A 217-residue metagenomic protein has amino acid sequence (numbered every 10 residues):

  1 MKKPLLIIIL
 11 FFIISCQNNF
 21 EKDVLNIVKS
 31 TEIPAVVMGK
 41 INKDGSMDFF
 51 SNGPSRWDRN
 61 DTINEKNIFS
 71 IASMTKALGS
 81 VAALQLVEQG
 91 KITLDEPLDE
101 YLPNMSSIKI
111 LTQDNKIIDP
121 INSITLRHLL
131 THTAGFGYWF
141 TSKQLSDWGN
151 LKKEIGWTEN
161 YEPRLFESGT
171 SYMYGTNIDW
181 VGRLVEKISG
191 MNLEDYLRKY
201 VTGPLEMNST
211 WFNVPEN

Functional and structural regions predicted by a protein language model:
P4-I14: Sec-dependent N-terminal signal peptides
Q17-N18: Bacterial signal peptide processing site
L25-T62, L94, L145-W148: A short, well-structured edge-of-sheet supersecondary motif
V37-K40, D48-F49, A72, H128-T131 (+2 more regions): Structural recognition of the beta-strand scaffold that forms the well-ordered cores of secreted hydrolase catalytic
P54-M173: Active-site-proximal loop and beta-strand segments within enzyme catalytic domains
L78-S80, N177-G182: Well-ordered alpha-helical segments within folded domains of soluble proteins
Q85-N104, I188-E216: Short, well-structured active-site flanking segments
G169-N177, S189, L193: Short, contiguous, pocket-lining structural segments that sit at or immediately flank catalytic/ligand-binding sites
